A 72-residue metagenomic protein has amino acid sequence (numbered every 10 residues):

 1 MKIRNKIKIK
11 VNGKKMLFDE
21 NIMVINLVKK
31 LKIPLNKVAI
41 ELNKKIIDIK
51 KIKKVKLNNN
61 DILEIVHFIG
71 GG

Functional and structural regions predicted by a protein language model:
M1-G71: Ubiquitin-like/PB1-type beta-grasp interaction modules and other compact soluble beta-rich domains
